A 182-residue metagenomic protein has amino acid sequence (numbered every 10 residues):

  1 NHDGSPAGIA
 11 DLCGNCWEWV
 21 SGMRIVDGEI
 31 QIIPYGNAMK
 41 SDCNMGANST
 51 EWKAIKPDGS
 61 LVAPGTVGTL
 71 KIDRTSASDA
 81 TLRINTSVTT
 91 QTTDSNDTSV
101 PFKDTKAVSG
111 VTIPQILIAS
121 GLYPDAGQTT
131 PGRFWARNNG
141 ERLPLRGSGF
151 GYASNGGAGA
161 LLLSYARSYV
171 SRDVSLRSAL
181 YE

Functional and structural regions predicted by a protein language model:
N1-C13: Short, well-ordered junction/capping motifs at the entry into regular secondary structure
D3, C16-R24, M45-E182: C-terminal, surface-exposed recognition/capping segments
P6-G8, I30, A179: Generic detector of bulky aromatic hydrophobic side chains
V26-G36: A short, polar/charged loop-to-alpha-helix boundary motif
G36-N37, S41, E51: Accessory cap/linker subdomain of secreted extracellular hydrolases
